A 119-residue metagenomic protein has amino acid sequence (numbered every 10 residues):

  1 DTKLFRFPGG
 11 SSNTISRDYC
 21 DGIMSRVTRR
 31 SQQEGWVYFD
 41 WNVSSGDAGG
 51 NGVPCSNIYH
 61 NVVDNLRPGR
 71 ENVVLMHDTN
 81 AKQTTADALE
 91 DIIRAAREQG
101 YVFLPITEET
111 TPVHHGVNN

Functional and structural regions predicted by a protein language model:
D1-D21: Hydrophobic, well-structured mid-protein blocks that either form specific transmembrane helices
D1-F7, V37-N42, N72-M76, F103-I106: Structural recognition of the beta-strand scaffold that forms the well-ordered cores of secreted hydrolase catalytic
G9, S31, L66, D78 (+1 more regions): Sec/Tat-exported extracytoplasmic proteins
G9, W36, W41, A48 (+3 more regions): Broad hydrophobic/π-residue packing in well-ordered secondary structure
G9-S11, N42-D47, N80, T110: Active-site-proximal loop/turn and secondary-structure-junction residues that shape catalytic pockets, frequently
T14-E71, T84-D87: Alpha-helical scaffold elements lining the catalytic groove of polysaccharide deacetylases
H60, H77, H114-H115: Histidine (H) residue identity feature
A81-N119: C-terminal domain-boundary segment and adjacent tail
